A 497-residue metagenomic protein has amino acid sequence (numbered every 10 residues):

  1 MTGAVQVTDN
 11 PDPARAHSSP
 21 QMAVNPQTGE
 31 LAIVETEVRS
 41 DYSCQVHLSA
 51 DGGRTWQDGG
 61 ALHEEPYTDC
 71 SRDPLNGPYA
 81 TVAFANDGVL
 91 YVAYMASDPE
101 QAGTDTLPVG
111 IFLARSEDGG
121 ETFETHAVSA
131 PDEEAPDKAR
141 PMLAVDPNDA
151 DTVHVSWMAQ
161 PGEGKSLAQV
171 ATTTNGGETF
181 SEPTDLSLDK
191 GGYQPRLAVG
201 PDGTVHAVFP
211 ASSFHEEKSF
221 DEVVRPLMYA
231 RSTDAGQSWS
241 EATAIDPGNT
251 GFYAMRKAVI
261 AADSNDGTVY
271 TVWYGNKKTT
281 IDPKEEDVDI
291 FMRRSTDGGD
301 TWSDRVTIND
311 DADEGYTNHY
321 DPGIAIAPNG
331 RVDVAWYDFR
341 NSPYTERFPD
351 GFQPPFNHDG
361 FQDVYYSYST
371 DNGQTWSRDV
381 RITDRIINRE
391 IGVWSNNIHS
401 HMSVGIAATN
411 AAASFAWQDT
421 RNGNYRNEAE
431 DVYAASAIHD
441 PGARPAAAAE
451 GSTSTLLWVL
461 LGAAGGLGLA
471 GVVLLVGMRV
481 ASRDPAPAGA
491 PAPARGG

Functional and structural regions predicted by a protein language model:
M1-D484, A494-G497: Extracellular, repeat-based ectodomains that mediate carbohydrate processing or recognition
A486-G489: Membrane-interfacial, low-structure loops and terminal tails that flank and connect transmembrane helices in multi-pass
